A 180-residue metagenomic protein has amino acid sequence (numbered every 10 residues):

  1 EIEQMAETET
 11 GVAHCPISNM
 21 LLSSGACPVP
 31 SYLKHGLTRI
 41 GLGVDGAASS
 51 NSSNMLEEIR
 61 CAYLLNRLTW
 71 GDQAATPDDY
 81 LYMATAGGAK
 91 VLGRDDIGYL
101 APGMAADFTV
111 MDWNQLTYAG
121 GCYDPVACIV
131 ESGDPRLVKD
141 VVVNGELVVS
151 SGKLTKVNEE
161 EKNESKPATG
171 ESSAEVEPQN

Functional and structural regions predicted by a protein language model:
E1, M20-L22, A48-S52, T117-Y118 (+2 more regions): Flexible loop/turn segments at secondary-structure boundaries
E1-A13, N19-L22, V29: Acidic, glycine-rich loop-and-beta core segments that form the ion-binding/anion-interacting portion of active sites
I2, G25-A26, S52-L56, Y123 (+1 more regions): Conserved strand-to-helix beginnings and helix N-cap segments that scaffold or border functional pockets
E3-E7, P30, K34, Y82 (+3 more regions): Replace "anionic and nucleotidyl ligands
H14, P28-T117, S132-G133: His/Asp/Glu-enriched, well-ordered alpha-helical/loop segment that forms or immediately abuts the divalent-metal
C61-L64, K90-G93, E146-L147, E171-P178: Generic secondary-structure signature for well-ordered alpha-helical cores
A106-E161: C-terminal cap of metal-dependent C-N hydrolases
S151-N180: Intein/HINT protein-splicing elements and their conserved insertion hotspots or analogous self-processing inserts
